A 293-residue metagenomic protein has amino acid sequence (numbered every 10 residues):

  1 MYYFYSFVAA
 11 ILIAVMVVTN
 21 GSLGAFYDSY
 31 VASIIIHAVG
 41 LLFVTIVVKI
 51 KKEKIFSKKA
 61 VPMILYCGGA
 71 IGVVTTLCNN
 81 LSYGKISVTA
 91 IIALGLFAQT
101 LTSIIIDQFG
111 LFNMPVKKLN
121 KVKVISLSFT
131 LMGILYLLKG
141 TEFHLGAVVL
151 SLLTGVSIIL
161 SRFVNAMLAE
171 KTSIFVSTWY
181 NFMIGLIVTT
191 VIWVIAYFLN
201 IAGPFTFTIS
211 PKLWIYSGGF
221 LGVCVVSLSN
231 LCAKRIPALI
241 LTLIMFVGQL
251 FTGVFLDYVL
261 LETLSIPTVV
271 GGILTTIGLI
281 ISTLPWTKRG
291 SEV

Functional and structural regions predicted by a protein language model:
M1-V31, C67-A70, C78, L135 (+4 more regions): Glycine-/small-residue-enriched transmembrane alpha-helix faces in small-molecule transporters and effluxers
M1-V8, A25, L41-Y66, Q108-V124 (+6 more regions): Membrane-interface interhelical linkers
S6, A25-L42, L81-Q99, F143-S157 (+2 more regions): Structural signature of hydrophobic alpha-helical transmembrane segments
I11-V15, T19, Y66-K85, L153-L160 (+3 more regions): Hydrophobic alpha-helical transmembrane segments of multi-pass membrane transport proteins, especially secondary
V39-G40, Y66-T75, V122-L137, W179-T190 (+1 more regions): Small-residue-rich segments of transmembrane alpha-helices in multi-pass membrane proteins, especially helix faces
A90-A98, A169-I184, V223-D257: Helix-helix packing/entry segments at the starts of transmembrane helices
Q99-K121, L250-V269: C-terminal transmembrane-helix exit sites in multi-pass transporters
L119-L138, P267-W286: Hydrophobic transmembrane alpha-helices of multi-pass small-molecule transport proteins
